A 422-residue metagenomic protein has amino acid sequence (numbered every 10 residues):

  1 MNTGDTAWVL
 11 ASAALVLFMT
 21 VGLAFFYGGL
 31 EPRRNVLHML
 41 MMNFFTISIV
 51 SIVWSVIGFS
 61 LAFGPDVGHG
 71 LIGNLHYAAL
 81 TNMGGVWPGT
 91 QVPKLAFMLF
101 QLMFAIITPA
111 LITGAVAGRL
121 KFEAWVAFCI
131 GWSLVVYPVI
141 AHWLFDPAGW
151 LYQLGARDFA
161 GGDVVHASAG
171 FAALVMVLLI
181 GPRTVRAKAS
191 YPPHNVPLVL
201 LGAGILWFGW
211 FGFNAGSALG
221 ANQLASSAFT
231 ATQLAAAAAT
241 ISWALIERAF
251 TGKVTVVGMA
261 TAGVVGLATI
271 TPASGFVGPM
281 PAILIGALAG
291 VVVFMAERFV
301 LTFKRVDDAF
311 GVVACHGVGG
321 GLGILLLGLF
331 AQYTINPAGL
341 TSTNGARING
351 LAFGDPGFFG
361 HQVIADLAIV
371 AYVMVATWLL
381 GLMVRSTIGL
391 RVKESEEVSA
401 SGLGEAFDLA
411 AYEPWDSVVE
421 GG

Functional and structural regions predicted by a protein language model:
M1-G422: Glycine- and aromatic-enriched membrane alpha-helices
